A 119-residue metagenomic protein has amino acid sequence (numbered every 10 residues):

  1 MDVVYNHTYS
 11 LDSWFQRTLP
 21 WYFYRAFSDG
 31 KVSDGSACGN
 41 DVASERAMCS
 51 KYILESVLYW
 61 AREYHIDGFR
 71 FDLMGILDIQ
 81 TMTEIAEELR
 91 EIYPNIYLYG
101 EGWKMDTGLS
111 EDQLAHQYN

Functional and structural regions predicted by a protein language model:
D2, H65-D67, Y93-I96: Short, well-ordered coil/turn segments that N-cap beta-strands
D2, W60, F71, L98: Conserved, mostly hydrophobic/aromatic
V3-Y9: Hydrophobic heptad-repeat coiled-coil signature
Y9-K51, E55-E63: Aromatic- and acidic-residue-enriched carbohydrate-binding clefts of CAZyme catalytic domains
D41, G68-R70: Short aromatic/hydrophobic contact patches that present stacked aromatics for nucleic-acid/ligand binding
L73-N119: Active-site-proximal helices and loops of the catalytic beta/alpha 8
